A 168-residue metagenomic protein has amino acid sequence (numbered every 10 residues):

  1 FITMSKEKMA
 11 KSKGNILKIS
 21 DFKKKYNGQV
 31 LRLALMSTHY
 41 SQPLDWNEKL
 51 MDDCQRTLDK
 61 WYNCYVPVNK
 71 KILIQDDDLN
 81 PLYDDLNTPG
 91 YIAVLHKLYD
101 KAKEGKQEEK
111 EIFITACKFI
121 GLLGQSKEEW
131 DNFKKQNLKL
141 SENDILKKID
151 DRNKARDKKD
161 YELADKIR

Functional and structural regions predicted by a protein language model:
I2-T3: Basic helix-turn-helix/winged-helix DNA-binding cores and closely related short helical interaction motifs
E7-R168: Structural preference for alpha-helix termini/caps and helix-kink/transition segments
